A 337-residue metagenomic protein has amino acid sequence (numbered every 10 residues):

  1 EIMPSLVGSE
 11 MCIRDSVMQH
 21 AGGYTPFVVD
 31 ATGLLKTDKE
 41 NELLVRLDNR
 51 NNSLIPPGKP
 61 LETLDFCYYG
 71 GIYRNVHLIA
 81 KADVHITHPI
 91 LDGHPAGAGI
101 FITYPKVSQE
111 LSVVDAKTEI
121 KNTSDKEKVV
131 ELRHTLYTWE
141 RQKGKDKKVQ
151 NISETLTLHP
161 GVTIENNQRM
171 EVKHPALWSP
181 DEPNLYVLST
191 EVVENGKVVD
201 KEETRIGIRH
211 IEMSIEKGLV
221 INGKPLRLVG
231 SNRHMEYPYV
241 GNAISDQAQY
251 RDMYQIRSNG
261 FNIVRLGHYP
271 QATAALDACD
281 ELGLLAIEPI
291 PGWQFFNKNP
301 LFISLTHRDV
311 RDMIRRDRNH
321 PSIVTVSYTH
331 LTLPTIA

Functional and structural regions predicted by a protein language model:
E1-G8, I13, H330-A337: Single conserved hydrophobic/aromatic residue that forms the stacking wall/gate of nucleotide- or nucleobase-binding
S5, S9-E10, D15-L266, A272-T273 (+3 more regions): Secreted/periplasmic carbohydrate-active enzymes, especially glycoside hydrolases
A82-D83, P321, L333-P334: Proline-centered helix-kink/hinge sites
H234, W293, I336: Active-site loop signature of alpha/beta-hydrolase-fold enzymes
M253, I263-L331: Substrate-binding/catalytic cleft of secreted carbohydrate-active enzymes, primarily glycoside hydrolases
